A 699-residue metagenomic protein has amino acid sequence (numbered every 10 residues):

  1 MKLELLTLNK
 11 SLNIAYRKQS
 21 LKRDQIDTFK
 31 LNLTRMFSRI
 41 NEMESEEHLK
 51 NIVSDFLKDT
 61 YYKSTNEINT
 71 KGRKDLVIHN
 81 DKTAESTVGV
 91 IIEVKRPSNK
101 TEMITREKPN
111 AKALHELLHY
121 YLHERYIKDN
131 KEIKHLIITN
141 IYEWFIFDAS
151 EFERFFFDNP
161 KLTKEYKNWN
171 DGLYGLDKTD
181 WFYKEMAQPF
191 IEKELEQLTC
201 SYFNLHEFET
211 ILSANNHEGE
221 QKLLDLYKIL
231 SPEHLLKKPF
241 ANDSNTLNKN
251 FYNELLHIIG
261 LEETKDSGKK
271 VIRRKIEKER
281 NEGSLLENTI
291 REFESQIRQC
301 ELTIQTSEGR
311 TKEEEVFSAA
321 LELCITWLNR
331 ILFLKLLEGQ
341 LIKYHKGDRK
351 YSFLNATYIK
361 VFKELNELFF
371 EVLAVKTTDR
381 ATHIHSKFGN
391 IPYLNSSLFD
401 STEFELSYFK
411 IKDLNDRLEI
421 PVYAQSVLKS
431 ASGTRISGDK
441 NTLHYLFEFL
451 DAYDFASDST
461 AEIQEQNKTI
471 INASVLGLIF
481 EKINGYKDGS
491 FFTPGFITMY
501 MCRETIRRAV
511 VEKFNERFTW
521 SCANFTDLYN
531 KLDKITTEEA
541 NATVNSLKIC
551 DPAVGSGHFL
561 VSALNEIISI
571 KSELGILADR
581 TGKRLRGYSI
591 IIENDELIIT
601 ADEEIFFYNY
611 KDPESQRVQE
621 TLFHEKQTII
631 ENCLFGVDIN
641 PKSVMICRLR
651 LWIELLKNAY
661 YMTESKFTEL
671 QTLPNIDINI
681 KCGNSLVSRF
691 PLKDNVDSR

Functional and structural regions predicted by a protein language model:
M1-M43: Interdomain/boundary linker segments immediately adjacent to catalytic/signaling cores
M1-Y16, L57-K58, Y62-S64, I436-D454: Long, contiguous juxta-domain segments that are non-catalytic but functionally important
Q19-K30, I40, K74, H79-N110 (+2 more regions): Charged, often flexible domain-edge or linker segments that flank or initiate folded functional domains
Q25-N69: Acidic-basic catalytic patches of nuclease active cores, encompassing PD-(D/E)XK and other metal-cofactor nuclease
